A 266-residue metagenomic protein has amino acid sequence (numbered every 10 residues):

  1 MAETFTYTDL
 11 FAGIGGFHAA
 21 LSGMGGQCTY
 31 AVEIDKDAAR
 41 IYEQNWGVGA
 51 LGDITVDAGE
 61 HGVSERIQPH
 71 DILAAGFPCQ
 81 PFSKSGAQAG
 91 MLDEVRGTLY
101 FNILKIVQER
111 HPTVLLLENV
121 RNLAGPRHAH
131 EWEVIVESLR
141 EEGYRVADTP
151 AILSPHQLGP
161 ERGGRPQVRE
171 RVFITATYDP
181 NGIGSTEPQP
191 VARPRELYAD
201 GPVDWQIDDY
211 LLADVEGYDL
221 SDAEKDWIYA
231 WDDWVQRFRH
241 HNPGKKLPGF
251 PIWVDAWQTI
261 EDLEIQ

Functional and structural regions predicted by a protein language model:
A2-T6: Extreme N-terminal starter segment of soluble prokaryotic enzymes
D9-I14: Class I SAM-dependent methyltransferase "Motif I" SAM/SAH-binding loop
A20-Q27: A short, Lys/Arg-enriched amphipathic alpha-helix followed by its capping loop at the start of a domain
V32-D35, E118-N119: Conserved acidic E/D residue at the C-terminus of a beta-strand in Rossmann-like folds
D37-R40: Short alpha-helix immediately C-terminal to the canonical SAM-binding loop
V48-I54: Conserved SAM-binding strand-loop segment of SAM-dependent methyltransferases
E60-H70, Q80, K84-Q266: Class I S-adenosyl-L-methionine
